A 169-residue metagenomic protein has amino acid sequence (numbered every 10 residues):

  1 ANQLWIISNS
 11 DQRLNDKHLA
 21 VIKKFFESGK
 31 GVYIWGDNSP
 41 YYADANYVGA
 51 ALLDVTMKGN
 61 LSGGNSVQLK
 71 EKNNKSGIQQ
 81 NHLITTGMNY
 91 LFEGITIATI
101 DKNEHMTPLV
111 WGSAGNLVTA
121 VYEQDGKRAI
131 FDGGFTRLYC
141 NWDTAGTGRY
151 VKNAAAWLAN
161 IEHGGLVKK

Functional and structural regions predicted by a protein language model:
A1-N2, F26-E27, I100-E104, E123-D125: Flexible, charged surface loops at secondary-structure boundaries
A1-V48, D132, A154: Short alpha-beta junction capping motif
S8, V110-S113, G133-G134: Pocket-edge structural micro-motifs
L14-K17, G87, T119-Q124: Short, functional N-terminal and low-complexity linear motifs
N15, I22, T96-T99, A120: Short, flexible, glycine/charge-rich loop motifs used to bind or transfer phosphoryl groups or to couple energy/partner
W35-V118, K168-K169: An acidic, glycine-rich "communication" segment
A51, V55-T56, N116-L117, E123-K169: Extracellular ligand-binding/catalytic regions of CAZymes and related secreted enzymes and adhesion modules
